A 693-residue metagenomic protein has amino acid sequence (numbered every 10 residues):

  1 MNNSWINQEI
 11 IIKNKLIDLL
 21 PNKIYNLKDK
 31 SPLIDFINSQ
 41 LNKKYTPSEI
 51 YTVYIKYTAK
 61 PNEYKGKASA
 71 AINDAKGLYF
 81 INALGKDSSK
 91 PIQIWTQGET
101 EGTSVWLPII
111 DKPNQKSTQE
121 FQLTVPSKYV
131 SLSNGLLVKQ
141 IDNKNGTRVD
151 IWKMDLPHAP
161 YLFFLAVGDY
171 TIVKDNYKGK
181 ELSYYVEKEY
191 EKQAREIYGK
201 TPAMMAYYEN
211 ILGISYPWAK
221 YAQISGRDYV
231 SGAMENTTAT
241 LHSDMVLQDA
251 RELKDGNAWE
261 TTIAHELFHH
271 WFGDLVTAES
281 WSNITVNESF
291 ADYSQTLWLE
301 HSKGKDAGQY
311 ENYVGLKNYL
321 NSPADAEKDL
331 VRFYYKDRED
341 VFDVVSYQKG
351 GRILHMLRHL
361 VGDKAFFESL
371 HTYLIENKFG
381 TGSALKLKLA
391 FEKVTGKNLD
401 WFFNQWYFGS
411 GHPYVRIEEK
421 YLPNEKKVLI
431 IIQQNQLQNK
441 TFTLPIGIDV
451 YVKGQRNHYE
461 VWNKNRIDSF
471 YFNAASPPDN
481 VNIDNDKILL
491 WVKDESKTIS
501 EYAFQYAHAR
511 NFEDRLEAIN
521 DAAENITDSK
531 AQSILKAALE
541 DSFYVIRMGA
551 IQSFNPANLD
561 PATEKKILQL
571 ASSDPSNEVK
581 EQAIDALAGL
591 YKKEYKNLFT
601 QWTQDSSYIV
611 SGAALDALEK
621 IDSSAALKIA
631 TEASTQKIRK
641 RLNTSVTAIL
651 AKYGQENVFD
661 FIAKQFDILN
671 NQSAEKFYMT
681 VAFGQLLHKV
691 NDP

Functional and structural regions predicted by a protein language model:
M1-P217, V344, H359-V361, N377: Acidic/His-enriched low-complexity segments
W5, W152, Y184-Q433, V481: Hydrophobic alpha-helical and helix-loop surface patches within well-folded domains that function as non-catalytic
Y64-L78, L132-G135, L162-L165, A233-N236 (+5 more regions): Short, solvent-exposed loop/turn and secondary-structure capping segments
Q97, V125, R148, F268 (+6 more regions): Non-catalytic accessory/interaction domains
K427-I431, Q438, D494-K497, E501-A503 (+9 more regions): Ordered core of a single globular domain
L489-W491, D514-I526, A537, R547-L559 (+6 more regions): Structural detector for internal amphipathic alpha-helices that build alpha-solenoid repeat scaffolds
E495-Q505, T527-L539, L559-S572, K592-Q604 (+3 more regions): Amphipathic alpha-helical scaffolding segments comprising HEAT/armadillo-like alpha-solenoid repeats
